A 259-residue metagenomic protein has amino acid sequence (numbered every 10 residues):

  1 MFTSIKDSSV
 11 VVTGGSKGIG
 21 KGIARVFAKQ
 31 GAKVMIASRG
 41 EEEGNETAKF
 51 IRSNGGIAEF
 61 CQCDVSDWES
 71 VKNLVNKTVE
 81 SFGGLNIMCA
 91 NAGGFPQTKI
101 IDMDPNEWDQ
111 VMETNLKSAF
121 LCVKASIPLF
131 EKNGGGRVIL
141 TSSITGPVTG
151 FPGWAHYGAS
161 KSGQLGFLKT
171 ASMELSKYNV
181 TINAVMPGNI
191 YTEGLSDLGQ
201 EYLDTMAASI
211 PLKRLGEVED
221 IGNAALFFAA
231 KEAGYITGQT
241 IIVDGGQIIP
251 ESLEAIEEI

Functional and structural regions predicted by a protein language model:
S4, T237-I259: Short C-terminal tail/terminal secondary-structure segment of NAD(P)H-dependent dehydrogenase/reductase domains
S16-G18, G40: Conserved glycine-rich cofactor-binding loop
C63-N73, P105, E219-D220: The beta1-alpha1 cofactor-binding region of Rossmann-like NAD(H)/NADP(H)-dependent oxidoreductases
K99-I100, E107-M112, L195, M206: Substrate-binding pocket helix/loop in short-chain dehydrogenase/reductase
V123, S160, L168: Active-site helix of classical SDR
P128, M173-E174, G234: Alpha-helical segment proximal to the catalytic Tyr-Lys
S176, T181, I236-G238: Short, small/polar-rich loop/turn modules that mediate ligand/substrate recognition or access, typified
